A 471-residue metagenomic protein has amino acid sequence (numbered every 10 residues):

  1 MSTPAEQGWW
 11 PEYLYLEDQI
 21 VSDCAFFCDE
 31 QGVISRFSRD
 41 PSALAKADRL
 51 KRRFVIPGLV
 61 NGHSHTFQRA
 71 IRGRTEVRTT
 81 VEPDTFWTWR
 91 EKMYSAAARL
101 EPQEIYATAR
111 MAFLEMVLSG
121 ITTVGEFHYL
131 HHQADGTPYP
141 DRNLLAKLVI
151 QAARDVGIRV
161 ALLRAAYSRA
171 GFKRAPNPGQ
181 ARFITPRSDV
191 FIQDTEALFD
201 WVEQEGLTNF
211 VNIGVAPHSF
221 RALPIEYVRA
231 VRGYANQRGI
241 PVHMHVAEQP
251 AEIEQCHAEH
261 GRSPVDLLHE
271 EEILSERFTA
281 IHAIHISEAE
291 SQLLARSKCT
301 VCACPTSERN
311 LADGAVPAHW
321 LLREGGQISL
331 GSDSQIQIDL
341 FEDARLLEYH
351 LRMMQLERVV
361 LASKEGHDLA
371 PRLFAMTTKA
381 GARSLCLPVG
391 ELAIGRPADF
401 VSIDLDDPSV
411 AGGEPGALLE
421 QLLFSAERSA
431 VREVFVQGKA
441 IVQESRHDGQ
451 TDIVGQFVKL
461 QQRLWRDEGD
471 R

Functional and structural regions predicted by a protein language model:
M1-C24, D29, R372-R471: Active-site microenvironment of metallo-dependent hydrolases
T3-L14, E30-Q31, S38-T88, Q103 (+3 more regions): Replace "His-x-His-based motif
V55, R74-R159, F191-T208, V454 (+1 more regions): Alpha-helical scaffold segments that flank or form the walls of functional sites
A70-I105, Q133-R142, R169-D189, P250-R277 (+2 more regions): Active-site gating loops and adjacent loop-to-helix segments of metal-dependent hydrolytic enzymes
H132-A283: Metal-coordinating catalytic core of metallo-dependent amide/deamination hydrolases
R232-P241, I273-E276, L293-C302, R323-I328 (+1 more regions): Glycine-enriched alpha-helix->loop->beta-strand junction motifs that scaffold or abut catalytic
P250-R262, E290-A295, A312-L321, I336-Q355 (+1 more regions): Histidine/acidic-residue-rich catalytic or RNA/ligand-binding cores of hydrolases and nuclease-related proteins
E270-R277, H319-D406: His/Asp/Glu-enriched, well-ordered alpha-helical/loop segment that forms or immediately abuts the divalent-metal
